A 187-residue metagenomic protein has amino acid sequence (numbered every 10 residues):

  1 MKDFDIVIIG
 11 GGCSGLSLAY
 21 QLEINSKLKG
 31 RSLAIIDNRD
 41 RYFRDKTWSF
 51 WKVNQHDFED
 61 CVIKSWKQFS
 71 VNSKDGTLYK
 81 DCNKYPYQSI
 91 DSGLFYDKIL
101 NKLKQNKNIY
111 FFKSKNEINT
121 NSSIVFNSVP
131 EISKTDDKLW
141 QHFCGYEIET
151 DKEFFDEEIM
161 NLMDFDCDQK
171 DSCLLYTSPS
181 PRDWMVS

Functional and structural regions predicted by a protein language model:
M1: A short, basic/flexible loop-to-alpha-helix module at the beginning of a structural domain
F4-R31: N-terminal Rossmann-like FAD-binding beta1-loop-alpha1 element of flavoenzymes
Y20, I24, N101, P179: Short, well-ordered alpha-helices that flank and scaffold nucleotide-derived cofactor binding pockets
I35-S73: N-terminal FAD cofactor-binding segment of flavoenzymes
V62-K64, C167-S172: A short catalytic or substrate-binding loop motif that flags glycine-/basic-rich loops and adjacent residues that bind
S65-F143: Conserved N-terminal helical subregion
T135-C167: Central beta-strand plus flanking loop segment that forms part of the substrate or channel wall within the catalytic
Y176, P181-V186: Single conserved hydrophobic/aromatic residue that forms the stacking wall/gate of nucleotide- or nucleobase-binding
